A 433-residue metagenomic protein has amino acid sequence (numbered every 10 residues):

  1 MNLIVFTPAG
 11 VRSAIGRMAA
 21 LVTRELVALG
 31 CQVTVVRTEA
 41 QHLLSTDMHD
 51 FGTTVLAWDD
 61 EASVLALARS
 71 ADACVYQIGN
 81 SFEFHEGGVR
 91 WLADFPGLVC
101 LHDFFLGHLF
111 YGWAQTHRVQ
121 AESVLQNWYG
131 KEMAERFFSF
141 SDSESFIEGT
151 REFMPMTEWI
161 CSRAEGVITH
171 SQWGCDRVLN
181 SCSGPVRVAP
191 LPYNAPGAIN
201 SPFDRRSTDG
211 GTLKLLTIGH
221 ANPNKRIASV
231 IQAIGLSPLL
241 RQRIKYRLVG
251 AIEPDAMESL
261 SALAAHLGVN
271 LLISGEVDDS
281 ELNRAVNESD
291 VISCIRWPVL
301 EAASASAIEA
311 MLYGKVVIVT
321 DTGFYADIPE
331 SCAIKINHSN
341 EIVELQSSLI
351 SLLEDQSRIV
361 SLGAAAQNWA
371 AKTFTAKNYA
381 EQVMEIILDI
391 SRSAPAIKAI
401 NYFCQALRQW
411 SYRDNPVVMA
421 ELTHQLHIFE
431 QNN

Functional and structural regions predicted by a protein language model:
R17-A20, N222-L236: A conserved mid-protein helix/loop that constitutes part of the nucleotide-sugar donor-binding site
A40, I218, K245-E258: Glycosyltransferase donor-sugar binding loop
G130, E135-D142, F146-I199: Donor nucleotide-sugar binding/catalytic pocket of nucleotide-sugar-dependent glycosyltransferases
C161, E276-D279, A285-S289: Short alpha-helical donor nucleotide-sugar binding micro-motif in glycosyltransferases
E258-S280: Nucleotide-activated donor-binding/catalytic signature segment of Leloir-type glycosyltransferases, i.e., the conserved
S293, L312, V316-V319: Short hydrophobic beta-strand element within catalytic cores of glycosyltransferases and related nucleotide-activated
A326-I350, S357: Change "using UDP/GDP/dTDP sugars" to "using nucleotide sugars
Q367-K372, A376-N433: C-terminal amphipathic helix plus adjacent low-complexity, charged tail appended to glycosyltransferase catalytic
